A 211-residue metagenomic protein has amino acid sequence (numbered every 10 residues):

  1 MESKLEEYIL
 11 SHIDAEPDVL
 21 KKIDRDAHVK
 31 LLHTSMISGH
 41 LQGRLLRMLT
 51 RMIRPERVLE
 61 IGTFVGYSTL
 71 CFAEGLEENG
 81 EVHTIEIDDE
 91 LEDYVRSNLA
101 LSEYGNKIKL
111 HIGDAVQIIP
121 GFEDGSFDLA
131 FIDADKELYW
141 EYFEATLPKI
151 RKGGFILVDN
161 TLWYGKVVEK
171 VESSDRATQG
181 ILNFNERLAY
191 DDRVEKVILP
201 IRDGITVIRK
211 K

Functional and structural regions predicted by a protein language model:
M1-L129, K136-L157, T161-K211: A short alpha-helical cap/connector motif
